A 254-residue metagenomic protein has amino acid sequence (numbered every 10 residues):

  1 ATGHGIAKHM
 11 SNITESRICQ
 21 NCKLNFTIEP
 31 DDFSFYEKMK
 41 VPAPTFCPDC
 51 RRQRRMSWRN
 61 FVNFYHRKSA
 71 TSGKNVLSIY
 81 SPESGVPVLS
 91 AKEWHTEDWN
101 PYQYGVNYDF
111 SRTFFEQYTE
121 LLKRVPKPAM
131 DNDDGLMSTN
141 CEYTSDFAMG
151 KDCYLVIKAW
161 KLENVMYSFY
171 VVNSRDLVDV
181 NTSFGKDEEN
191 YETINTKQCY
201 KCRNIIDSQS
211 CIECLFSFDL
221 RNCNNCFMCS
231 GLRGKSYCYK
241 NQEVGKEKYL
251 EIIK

Functional and structural regions predicted by a protein language model:
A1-H9: N-terminal amphipathic/basic-hydrophobic helices that include classical n-h-c signal peptides and signal-anchor
S11-K254: Long, distal/terminal scaffolding or interaction modules with repetitive or compositionally biased sequence
